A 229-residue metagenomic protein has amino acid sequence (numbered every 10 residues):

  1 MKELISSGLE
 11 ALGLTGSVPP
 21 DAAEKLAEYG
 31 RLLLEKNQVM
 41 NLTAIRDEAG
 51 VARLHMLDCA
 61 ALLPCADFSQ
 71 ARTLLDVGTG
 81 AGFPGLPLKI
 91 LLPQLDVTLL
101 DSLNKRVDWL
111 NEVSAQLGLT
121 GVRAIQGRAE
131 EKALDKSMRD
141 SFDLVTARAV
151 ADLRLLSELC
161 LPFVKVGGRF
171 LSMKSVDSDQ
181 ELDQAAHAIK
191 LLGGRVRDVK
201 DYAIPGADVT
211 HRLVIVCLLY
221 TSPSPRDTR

Functional and structural regions predicted by a protein language model:
L4-S69, Q116, T120: Class I SAM-dependent transferase core
G16, L95, T120-V122, G168 (+1 more regions): A structural micro-motif
A60-A151, S157: Conserved SAM/SAH cofactor-binding pocket of Class I
V164-K165: Helix-to-beta-strand junctions that scaffold the AdoMet/dcAdoMet cofactor pocket in Class I SAM-dependent enzymes
R169-A203, I215: C-terminal substrate-binding/active-site "lid" region of AdoMet-derived donor-dependent transferases
V209-L213: Short hydrophobic/aromatic beta-strand or adjacent loop that forms the aromatic wall/cage of a ligand/substrate-binding
Y220-R229: Single conserved hydrophobic/aromatic residue that forms the stacking wall/gate of nucleotide- or nucleobase-binding
